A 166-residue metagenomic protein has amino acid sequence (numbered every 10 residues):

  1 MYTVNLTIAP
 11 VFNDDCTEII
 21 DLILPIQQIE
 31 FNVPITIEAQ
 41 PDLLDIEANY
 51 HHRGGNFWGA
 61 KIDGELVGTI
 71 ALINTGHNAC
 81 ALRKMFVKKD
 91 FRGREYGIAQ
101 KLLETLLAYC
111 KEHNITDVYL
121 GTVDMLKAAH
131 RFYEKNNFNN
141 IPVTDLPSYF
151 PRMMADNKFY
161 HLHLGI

Functional and structural regions predicted by a protein language model:
M1-N5: Basic/polar N-terminal segments that are highly enriched at the extreme N-terminus, encompassing both cleavable
L6, P10-D90, L103-E104, Y109 (+2 more regions): Acetyl-CoA-dependent GNAT
A9-P10, I37, R94, D117 (+2 more regions): Short N-terminal micro-motifs specific to bacterial/archaeal maturation and metal-cluster initiation sites
F31, K111, P151-M153: Residue-level signature of transmembrane alpha-helix interfaces in integral membrane proteins
E65, A79, K88-E104, K111-H113 (+2 more regions): Conserved glycine-rich acetyl-CoA-binding loop
T116-V118, V123-K127, R131, K135-I166: C-terminal "cap" of GNAT-fold acetyltransferases
